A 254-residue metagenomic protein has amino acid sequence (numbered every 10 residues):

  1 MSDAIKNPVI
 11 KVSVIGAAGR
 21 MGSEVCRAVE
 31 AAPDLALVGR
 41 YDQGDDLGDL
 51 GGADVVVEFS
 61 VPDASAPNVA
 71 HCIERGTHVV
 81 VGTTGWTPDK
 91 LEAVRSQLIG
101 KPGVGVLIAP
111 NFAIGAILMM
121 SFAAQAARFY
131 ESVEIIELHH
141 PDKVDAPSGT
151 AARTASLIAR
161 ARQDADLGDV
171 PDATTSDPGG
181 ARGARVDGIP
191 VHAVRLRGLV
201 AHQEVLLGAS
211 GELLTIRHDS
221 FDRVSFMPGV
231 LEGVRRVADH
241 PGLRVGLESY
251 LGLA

Functional and structural regions predicted by a protein language model:
K6-L50, E131-A254: C-terminal substrate-binding/catalytic lobe of Rossmann-fold NAD(P)-dependent oxidoreductases
V29, C72, L98-I99, A184: A generic structural signal for well-ordered alpha-helical segments
L37, V79-V80, G105-I108: Hydrophobic beta-strand scaffold residues
A53: An anion/phosphate-binding loop that grips the pyrophosphate of nucleotide cofactors and donors
V56-E74, G85-K90: Beta-loop-alpha module in the N-terminal Rossmann-like domain of NAD(P)-dependent dehydrogenases, especially those
A70, T83-V106, I117, S121-Q125: Rossmann-fold NAD(P)-binding glycine/threonine-rich loop
A113-I136: Short, glycine-/small-residue-rich phosphate/pyrophosphate-handling segment
